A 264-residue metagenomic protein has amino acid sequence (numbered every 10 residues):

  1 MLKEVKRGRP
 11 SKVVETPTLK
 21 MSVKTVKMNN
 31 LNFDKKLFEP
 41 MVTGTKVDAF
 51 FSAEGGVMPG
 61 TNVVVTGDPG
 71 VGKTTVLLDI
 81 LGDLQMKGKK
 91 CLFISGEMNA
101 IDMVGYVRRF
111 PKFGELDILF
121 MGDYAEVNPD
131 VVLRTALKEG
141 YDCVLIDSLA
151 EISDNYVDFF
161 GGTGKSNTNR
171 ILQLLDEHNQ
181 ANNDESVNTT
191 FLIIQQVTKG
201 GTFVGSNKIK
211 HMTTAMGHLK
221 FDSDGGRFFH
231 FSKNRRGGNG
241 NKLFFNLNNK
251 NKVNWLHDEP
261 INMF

Functional and structural regions predicted by a protein language model:
K3, R7, K12-F110: The Walker A/P-loop phosphate-binding site
T16-L19, P129-G140, F229-G237: Short, surface-exposed amphipathic charged segments that create phosphate/polyanion-binding patches used for binding
V64, N179-F264: Phosphate-binding/switch region of NTP-binding enzymes
D68, K87-L174: Conserved inter-motif catalytic segment of the P-loop NTP-binding fold
V71, A125-V127, V197-G200: Short beta->alpha connector loops
V76, I80, V132, L174 (+1 more regions): A short acidic, amphipathic alpha-helical/loop segment
I80, R170-N183: Catalytic-core regions built around general acid/base machinery
